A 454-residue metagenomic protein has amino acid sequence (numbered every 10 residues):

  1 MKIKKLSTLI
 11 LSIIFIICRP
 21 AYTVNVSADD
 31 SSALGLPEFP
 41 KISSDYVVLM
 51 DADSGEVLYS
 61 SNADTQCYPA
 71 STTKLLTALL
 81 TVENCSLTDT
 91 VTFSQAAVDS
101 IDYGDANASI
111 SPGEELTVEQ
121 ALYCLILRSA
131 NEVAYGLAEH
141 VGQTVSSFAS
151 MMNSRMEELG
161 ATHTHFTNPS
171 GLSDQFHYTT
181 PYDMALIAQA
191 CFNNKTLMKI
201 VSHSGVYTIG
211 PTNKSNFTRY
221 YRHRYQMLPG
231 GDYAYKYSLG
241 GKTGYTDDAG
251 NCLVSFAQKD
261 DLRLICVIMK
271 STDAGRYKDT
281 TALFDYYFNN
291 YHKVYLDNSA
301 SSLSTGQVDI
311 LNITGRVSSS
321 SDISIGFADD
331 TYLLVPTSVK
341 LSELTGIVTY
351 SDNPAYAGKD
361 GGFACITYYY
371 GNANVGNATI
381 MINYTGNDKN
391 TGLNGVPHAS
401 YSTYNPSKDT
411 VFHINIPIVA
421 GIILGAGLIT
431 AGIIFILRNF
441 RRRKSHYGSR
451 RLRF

Functional and structural regions predicted by a protein language model:
K2-L6, P69, V118, H413-A420: Structural motif marking the loop-to-transmembrane transition
I3-N25, A420-R438: Sec-dependent N-terminal signal peptides of Gram-positive bacterial secreted proteins and lipoproteins
L11, A28, T77, M152 (+2 more regions): Generic structural signal for hydrophobic residues
I16-I17, S86, Y291: Hydrophobic alpha-helical membrane context
V24-Y182, L186-K195, K199-I200, K259: Active-site-adjacent loops and short helices of periplasmic peptidoglycan-processing enzymes
A161-T162, Q175-Y178, Y182-I423, I434-R442 (+1 more regions): Domain-terminus/edge residues, biased toward the C-terminal soluble/receptor-binding domains of extracytoplasmic
